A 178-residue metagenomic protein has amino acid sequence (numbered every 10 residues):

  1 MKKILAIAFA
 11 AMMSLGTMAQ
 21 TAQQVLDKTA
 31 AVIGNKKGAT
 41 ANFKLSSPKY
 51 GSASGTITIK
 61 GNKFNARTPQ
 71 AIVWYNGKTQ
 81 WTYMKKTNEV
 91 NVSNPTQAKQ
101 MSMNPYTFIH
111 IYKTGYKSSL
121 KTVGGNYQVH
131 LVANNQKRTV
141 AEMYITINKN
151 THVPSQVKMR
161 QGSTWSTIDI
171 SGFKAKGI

Functional and structural regions predicted by a protein language model:
I4-M13: Sec-dependent N-terminal signal peptides
L15-A19: Sec/Tat signal peptide C-region and signal peptidase I cleavage site
Q20-G38, N42-K49, G77-A141: Flexible, processing/modification-adjacent segments and terminal tails in exported/periplasmic/extracellular proteins
K37-F43, A53-I57, F64-A66, A141 (+1 more regions): One face of beta-strands
S54-M103, Q161-T167: An acidic-aromatic
N62-A66, Q100-Y106, N150-S155, K174-I178: Short, surface-exposed linear segments at secondary-structure transitions and domain or protein termini
Y116, K121-I178: Gly/Pro-enriched, hydrophobic low-complexity segments that function as extracytoplasmic propeptides/linkers
